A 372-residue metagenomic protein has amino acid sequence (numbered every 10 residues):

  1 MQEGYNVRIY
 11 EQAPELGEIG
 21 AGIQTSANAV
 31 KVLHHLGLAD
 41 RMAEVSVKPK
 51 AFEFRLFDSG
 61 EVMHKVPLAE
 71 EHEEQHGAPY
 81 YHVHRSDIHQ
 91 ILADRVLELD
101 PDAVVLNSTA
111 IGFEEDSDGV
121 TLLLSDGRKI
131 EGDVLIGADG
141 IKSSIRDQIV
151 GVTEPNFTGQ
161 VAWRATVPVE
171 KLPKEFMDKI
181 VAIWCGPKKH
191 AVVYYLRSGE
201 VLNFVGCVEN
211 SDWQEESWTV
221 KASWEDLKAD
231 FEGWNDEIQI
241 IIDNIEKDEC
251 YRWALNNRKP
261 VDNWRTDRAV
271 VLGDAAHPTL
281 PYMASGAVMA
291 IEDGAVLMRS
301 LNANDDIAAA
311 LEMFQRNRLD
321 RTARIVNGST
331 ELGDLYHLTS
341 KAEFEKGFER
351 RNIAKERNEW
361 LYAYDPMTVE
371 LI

Functional and structural regions predicted by a protein language model:
M1-Y5, V32-H35: A short, Lys/Arg-enriched amphipathic alpha-helix followed by its capping loop at the start of a domain
Q2-P14, I136-G137, W163, V193 (+3 more regions): Conserved mid-domain beta->alpha element of the FAD-binding
P14-H34: Conserved N-terminal glycine-rich FAD pyrophosphate-binding loop of Rossmann-like flavoproteins
N28-P168, S211-W224, K228-D230, P366-I372: Conserved N-terminal helical subregion
E44-V47, A103, G233-E249, I307-E312 (+1 more regions): Acidic/histidine metal-binding catalytic segments
V105-L106, F157-G159, F176-I180, V201 (+2 more regions): A short coil-to-beta-strand element that immediately follows conserved catalytic motifs
K179-Q214, V220, W224-G233, L255: Active-site substrate-recognition segment that forms the wall of the catalytic cavity or substrate channel
R351-I372: C-terminal auxiliary extensions adjacent to catalytic cores
